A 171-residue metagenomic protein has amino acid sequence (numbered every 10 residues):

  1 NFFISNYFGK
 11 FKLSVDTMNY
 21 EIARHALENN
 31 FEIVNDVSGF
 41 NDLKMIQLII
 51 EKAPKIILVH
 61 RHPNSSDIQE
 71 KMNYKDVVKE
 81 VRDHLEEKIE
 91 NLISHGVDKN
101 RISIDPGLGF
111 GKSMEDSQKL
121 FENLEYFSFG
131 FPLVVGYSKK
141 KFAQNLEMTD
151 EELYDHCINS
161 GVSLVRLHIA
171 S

Functional and structural regions predicted by a protein language model:
N1-S5, G9-K12, Y20, L27-E28 (+2 more regions): Active-site-adjacent loop and "lid" segments of alpha/beta metabolic enzymes
T17: Active-site loop-to-helix "anion-binding N-cap" substructures in soluble metabolic enzymes
A26-L27, S38, D98-S103: Short, charged N-terminal helix-start/capping segments
K88-Q118: Active-site rim beta-loop-alpha module in soluble metabolic enzymes
